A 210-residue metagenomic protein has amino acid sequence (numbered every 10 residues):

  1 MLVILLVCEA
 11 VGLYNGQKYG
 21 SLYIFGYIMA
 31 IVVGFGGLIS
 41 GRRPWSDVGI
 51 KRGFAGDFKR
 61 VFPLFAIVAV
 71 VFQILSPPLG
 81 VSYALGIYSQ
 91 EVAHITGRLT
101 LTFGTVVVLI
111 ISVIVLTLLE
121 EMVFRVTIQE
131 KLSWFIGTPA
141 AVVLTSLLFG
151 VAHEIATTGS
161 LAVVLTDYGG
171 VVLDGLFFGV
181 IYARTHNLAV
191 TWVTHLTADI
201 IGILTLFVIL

Functional and structural regions predicted by a protein language model:
M1-E9, V61-A69, V142-L148: Alpha-helical transmembrane segments
M1-W45, V92-L99: Alpha-helical transmembrane segments in multi-pass membrane proteins
I4-F25, S82-G86, T158-V164, L204-L210: Juxtamembrane/transmembrane-helix boundary motifs at the membrane-water interface
C8-G12, V33-G41, V68, F72 (+3 more regions): Structural signal for membrane-spanning alpha-helices in multi-pass inner-membrane proteins, emphasizing helix cores
N15-Y19, S46-L116, W134: Juxtamembrane helix-loop-helix connectors linking adjacent transmembrane helices in multi-pass membrane enzymes
G36-G56, I128, F178: Cytoplasmic juxtamembrane interface segments
F103-L210: Transmembrane helix-loop-helix hairpins at the membrane interface of multi-pass integral membrane proteins
